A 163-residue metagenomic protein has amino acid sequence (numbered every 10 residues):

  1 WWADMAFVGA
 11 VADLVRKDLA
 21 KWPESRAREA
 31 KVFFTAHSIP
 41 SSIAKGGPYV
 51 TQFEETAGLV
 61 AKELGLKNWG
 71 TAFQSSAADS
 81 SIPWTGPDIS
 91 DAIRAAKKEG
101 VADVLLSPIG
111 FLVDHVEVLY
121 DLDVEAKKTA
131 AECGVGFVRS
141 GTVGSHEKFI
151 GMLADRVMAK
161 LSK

Functional and structural regions predicted by a protein language model:
W1-K163: Extended amphipathic ligand-handling, pore-lining, and cofactor/metal-binding catalytic surfaces
